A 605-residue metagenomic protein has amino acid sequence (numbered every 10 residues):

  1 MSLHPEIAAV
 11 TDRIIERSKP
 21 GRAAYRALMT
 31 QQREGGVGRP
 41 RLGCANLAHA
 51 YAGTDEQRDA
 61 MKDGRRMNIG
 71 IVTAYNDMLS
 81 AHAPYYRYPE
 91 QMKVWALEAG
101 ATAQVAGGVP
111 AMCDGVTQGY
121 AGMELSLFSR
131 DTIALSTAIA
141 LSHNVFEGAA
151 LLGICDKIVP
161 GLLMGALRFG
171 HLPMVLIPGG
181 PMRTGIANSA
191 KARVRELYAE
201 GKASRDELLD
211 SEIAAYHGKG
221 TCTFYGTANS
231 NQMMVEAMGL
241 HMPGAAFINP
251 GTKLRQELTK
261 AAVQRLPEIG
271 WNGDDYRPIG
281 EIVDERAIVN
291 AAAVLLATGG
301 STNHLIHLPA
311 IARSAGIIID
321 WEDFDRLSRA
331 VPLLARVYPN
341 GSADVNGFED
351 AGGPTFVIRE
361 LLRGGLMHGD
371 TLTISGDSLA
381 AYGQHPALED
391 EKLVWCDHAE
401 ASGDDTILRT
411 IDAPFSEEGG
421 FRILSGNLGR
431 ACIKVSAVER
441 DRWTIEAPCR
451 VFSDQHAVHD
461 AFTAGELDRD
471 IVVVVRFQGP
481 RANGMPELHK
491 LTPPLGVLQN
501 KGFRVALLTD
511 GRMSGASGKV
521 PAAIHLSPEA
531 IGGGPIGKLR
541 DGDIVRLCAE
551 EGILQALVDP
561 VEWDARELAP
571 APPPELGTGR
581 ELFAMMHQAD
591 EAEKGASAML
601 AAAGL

Functional and structural regions predicted by a protein language model:
M1-D77, A81, E90-G107, Y120-G122 (+6 more regions): Catalytic or ion-coupling anion/metal-binding cores of large enzyme and transporter domains
P84: Glycine-/small-residue-enriched capping loops at alpha/beta junctions
R87: Acidic/charged coordination and interface sites in well-structured regions
A106-N144: N-terminal small/polar loop signature for handling phosphorylated ligands or for N-terminal nucleophile
R130-T137, N144-A149, H459-L467: Contiguous domain-boundary segments centered on the initiation and propagation of an alpha-helix
T137, L141-L162, V175-P178: A short, small-residue-rich loop immediately preceding and capping a beta-strand
